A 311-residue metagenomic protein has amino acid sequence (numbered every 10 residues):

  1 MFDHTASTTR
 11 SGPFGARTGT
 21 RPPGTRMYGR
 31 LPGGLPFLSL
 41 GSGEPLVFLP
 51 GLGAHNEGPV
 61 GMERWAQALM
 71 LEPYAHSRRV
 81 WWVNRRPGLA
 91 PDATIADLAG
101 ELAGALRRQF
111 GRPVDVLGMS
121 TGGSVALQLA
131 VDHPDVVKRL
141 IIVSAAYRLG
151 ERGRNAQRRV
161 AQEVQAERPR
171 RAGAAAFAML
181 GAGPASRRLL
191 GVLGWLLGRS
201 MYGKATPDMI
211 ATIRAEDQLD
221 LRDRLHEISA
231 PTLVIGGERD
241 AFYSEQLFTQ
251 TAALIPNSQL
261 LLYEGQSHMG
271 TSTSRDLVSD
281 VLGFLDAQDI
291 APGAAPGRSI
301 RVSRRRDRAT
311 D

Functional and structural regions predicted by a protein language model:
M27-L89: Conserved HGGG/HGGXW glycine-rich cap/lid loop of the alpha/beta-hydrolase fold
D97-V114: Conserved acidic catalytic loop of the alpha/beta-hydrolase fold
G118-G122, A126: Gly/Ala-rich beta-loop-alpha elbow adjacent to hydrolase catalytic centers
L127, V131, R139-E167, D208: Flexible "cap/lid" loop of the alpha/beta hydrolase fold
E151-R154, R171-D217, D223-R224: Conserved alpha/beta-hydrolase catalytic His-Asp/Glu region
I228, V234-G236: Short beta-strand/loop motif that positions the catalytic acidic residue of the alpha/beta-hydrolase fold
A241-L247: Conserved alpha/beta-hydrolase "acid-adjacent" motif
N257-D311: Catalytic active-site module of serine/aspartate enzymes centered on a nucleophile-bearing elbow/loop
